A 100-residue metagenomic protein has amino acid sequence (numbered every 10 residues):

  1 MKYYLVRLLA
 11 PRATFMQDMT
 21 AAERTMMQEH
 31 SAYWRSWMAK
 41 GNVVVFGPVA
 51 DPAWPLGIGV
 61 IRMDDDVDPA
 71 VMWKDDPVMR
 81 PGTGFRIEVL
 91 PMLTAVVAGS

Functional and structural regions predicted by a protein language model:
M1-S100: Conserved, structured core segments of small domains
